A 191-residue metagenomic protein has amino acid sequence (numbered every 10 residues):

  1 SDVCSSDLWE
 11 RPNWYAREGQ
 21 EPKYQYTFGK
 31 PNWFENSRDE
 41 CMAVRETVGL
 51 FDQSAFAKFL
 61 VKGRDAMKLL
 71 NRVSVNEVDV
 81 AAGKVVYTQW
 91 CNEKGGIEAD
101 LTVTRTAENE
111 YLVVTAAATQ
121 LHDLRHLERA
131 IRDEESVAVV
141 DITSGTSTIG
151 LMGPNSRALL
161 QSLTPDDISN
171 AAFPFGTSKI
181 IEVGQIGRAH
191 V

Functional and structural regions predicted by a protein language model:
S1-R188: Glycine/proline-enriched, intrinsically flexible loops and inter-domain linkers
